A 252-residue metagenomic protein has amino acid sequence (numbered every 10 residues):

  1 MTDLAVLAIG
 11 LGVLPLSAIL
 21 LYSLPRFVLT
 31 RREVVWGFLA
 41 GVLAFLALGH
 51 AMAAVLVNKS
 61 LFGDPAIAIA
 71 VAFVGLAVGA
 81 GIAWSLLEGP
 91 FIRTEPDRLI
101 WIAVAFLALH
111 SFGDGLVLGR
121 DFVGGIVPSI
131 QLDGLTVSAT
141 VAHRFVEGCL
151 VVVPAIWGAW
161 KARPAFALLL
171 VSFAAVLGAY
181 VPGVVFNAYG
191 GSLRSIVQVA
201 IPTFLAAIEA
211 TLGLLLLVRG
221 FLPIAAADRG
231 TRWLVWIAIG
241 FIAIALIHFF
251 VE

Functional and structural regions predicted by a protein language model:
M1-E252: Intrinsically disordered, metal-sensing/regulatory segments
